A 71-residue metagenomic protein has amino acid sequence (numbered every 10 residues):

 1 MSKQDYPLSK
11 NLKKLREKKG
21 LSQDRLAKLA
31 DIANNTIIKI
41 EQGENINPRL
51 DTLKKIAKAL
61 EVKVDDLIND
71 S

Functional and structural regions predicted by a protein language model:
M1-K18: A short, Lys/Arg-rich alpha-helix, primarily the initiator
K13, D24, K54: Residues within the helices of the helix-turn-helix
K13, E17, D31, Q42: Residue-level detection of the helix-turn-helix DNA-binding "recognition helix"
R16, A27, A57: The alpha-helix within a helix-turn-helix
L21-K39: Short alpha-helical DNA-recognition segment
E44-K55: Short, basic-rich loop-to-helix N-cap that marks the start of a DNA-contacting helix
E61-S71: Short C-terminal boundary/hinge segments that cap the last helix of small helical domains
